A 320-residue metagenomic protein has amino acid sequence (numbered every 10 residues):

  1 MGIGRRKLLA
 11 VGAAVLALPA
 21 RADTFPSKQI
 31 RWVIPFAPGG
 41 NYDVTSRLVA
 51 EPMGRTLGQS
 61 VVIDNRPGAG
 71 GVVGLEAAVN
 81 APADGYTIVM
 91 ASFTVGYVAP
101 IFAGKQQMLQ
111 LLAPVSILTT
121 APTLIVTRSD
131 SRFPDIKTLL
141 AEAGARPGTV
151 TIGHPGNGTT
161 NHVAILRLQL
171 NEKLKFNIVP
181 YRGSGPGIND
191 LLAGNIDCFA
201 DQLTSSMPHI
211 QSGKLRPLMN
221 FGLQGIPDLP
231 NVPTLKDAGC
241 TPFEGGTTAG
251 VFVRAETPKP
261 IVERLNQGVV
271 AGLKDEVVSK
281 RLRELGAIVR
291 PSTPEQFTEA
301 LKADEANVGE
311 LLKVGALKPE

Functional and structural regions predicted by a protein language model:
M1-A13: N-terminal secretory signal peptides and thylakoid transit peptides that target proteins across membranes
G12, Q29, S60, N65 (+15 more regions): Conserved functional loop/turn residues at catalytic and ligand-binding sites
A17-P19: N-terminal signal peptide c-region/cleavage motif recognized by signal peptidases
A22-L109, T149, K173-D197, P291 (+1 more regions): N-terminal (or domain-start) structured segment
S27-Q29, Q211, D237, K259-E320: An extracytoplasmic/periplasmic, membrane-proximal ligand-sensing/linker region
N80-Y86, A99-P186, L235, T248-R281: Hinge/capping helix and adjacent helix->loop/strand transition within the periplasmic-binding protein
M90-V95, H154, S184, D201-S206 (+3 more regions): Beta->alpha turn/N-cap motifs
T120, S206-K274, A306: C-terminal lobe and pocket-closing loops of periplasmic/extracytoplasmic Venus-flytrap solute-binding proteins
